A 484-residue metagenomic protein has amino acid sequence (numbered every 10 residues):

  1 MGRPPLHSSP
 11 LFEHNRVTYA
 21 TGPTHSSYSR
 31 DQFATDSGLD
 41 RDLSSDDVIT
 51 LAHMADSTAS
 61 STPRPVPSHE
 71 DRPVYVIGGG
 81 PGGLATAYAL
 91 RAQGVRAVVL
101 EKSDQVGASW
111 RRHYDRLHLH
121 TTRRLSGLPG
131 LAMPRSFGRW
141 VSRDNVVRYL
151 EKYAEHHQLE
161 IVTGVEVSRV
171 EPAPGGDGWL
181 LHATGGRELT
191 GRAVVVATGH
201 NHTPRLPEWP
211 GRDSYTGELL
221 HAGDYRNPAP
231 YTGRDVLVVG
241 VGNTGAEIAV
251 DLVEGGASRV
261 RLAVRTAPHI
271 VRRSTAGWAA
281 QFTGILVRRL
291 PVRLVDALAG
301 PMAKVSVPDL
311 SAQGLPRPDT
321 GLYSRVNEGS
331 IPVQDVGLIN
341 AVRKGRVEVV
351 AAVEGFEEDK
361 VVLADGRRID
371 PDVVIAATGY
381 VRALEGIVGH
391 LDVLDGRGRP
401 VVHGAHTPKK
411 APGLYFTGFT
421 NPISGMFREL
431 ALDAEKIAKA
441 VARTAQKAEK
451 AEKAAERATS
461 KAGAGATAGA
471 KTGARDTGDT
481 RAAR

Functional and structural regions predicted by a protein language model:
M1-E13: Extreme N-terminal basic, low-complexity initiation segments that serve as generic localization/processing leaders
S8-S9, S26-S29, S37, S44-S45 (+2 more regions): Serine residues within intrinsically disordered or low-complexity segments
H14, F33: Cationic, low-complexity basic patches in intrinsically disordered or flexible, solvent-exposed regions
R41-H53: Short, Lys/Arg-enriched N-terminal segments with co-localized hydrophobic residues within the first ~10-30 amino acids
L51-S103, G107-S109, G138-W278, G284-R457 (+1 more regions): Flavin (primarily FAD) cofactor-binding/catalytic cores of flavoenzymes
H113-G138, Q281-L294: N-terminal glycine-rich dinucleotide-binding loop that anchors FAD/FMN and/or NAD(P) in oxidoreductases
K461-R484: Long, low-complexity, intrinsically disordered segments
